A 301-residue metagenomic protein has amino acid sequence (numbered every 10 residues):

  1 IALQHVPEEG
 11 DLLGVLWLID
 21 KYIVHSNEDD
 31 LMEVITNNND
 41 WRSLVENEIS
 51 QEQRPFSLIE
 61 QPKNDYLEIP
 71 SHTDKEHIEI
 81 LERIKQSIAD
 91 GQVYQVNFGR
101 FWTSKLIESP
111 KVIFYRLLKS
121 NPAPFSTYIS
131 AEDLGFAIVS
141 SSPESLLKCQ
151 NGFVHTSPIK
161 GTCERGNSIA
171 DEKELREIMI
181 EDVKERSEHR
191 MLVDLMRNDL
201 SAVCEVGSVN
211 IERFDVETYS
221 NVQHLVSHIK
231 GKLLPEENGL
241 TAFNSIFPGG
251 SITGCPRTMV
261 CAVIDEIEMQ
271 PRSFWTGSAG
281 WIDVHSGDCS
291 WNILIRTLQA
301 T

Functional and structural regions predicted by a protein language model:
I1-T301: Extended alpha-helical targeting/anchoring segments, especially N-terminal organellar/secretory targeting helices
